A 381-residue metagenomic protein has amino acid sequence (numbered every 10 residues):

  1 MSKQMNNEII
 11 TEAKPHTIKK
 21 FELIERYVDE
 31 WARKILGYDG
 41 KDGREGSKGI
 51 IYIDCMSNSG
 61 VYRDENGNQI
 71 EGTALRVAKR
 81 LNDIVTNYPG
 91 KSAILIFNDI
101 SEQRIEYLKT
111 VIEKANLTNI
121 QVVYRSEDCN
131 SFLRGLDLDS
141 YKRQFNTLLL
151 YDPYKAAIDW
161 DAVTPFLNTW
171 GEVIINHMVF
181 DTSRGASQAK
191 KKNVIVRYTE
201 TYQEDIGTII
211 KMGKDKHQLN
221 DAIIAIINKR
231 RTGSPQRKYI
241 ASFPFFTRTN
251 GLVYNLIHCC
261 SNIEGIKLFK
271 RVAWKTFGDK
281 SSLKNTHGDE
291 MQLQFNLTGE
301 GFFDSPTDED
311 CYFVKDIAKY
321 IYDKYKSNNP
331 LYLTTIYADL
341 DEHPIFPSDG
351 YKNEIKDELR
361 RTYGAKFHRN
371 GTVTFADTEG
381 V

Functional and structural regions predicted by a protein language model:
M1-F21: Basic, amphipathic N-terminal segments that precede the first structured/catalytic domain
I10, D29-G135, F346-E358: SAM cofactor-binding core of SAM-dependent methyltransferases, primarily the Rossmann-like beta-alpha-beta module
P15-L36: Long, contiguous juxta-domain segments that are non-catalytic but functionally important
K19, L23, I100-Q103, Q218 (+2 more regions): Generic recognition of stable, solvent-exposed alpha-helical segments in well-folded globular domains
I50-Y52, F145-L149: Generic beta-sheet signal
N98-I100, S126-E127, T147-Y154, N176-H177: Short His-Asn-centered micro-motif
L133, D139-N146, Y154-G364, A376-G380: Class I S-adenosyl-L-methionine
H368-V373: Short, Lys/Arg-rich nucleic-acid/phosphate-binding segment
